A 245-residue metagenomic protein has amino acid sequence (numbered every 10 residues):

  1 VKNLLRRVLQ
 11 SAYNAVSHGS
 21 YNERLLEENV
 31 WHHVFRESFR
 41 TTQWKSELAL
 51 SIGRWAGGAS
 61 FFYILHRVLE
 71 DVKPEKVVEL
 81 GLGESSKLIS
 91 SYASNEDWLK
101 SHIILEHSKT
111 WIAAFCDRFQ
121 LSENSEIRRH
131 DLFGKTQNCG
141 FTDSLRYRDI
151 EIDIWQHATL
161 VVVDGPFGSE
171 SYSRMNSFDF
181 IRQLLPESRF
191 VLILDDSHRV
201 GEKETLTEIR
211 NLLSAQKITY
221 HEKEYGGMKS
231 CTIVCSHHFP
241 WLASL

Functional and structural regions predicted by a protein language model:
V1-A49: Membrane-proximal basic amphipathic "stem/tether" segments
E37-G57, P74, G165-E170: Glycine-rich phosphate-binding "P-loop"
A56-F133: SAM cofactor-binding core of SAM-dependent methyltransferases, primarily the Rossmann-like beta-alpha-beta module
G57-A59, F141-S144, E170-R174: A conditional alpha-helix N-cap/helix-loop micro-motif detector
E75, T159, F190: Conserved acidic residues
C116-Q156: S-adenosyl-L-methionine
I154-D164: Short SAM/SAH-binding signature in class I
P166-L245: C-terminal substrate-binding/active-site "lid" region of AdoMet-derived donor-dependent transferases
